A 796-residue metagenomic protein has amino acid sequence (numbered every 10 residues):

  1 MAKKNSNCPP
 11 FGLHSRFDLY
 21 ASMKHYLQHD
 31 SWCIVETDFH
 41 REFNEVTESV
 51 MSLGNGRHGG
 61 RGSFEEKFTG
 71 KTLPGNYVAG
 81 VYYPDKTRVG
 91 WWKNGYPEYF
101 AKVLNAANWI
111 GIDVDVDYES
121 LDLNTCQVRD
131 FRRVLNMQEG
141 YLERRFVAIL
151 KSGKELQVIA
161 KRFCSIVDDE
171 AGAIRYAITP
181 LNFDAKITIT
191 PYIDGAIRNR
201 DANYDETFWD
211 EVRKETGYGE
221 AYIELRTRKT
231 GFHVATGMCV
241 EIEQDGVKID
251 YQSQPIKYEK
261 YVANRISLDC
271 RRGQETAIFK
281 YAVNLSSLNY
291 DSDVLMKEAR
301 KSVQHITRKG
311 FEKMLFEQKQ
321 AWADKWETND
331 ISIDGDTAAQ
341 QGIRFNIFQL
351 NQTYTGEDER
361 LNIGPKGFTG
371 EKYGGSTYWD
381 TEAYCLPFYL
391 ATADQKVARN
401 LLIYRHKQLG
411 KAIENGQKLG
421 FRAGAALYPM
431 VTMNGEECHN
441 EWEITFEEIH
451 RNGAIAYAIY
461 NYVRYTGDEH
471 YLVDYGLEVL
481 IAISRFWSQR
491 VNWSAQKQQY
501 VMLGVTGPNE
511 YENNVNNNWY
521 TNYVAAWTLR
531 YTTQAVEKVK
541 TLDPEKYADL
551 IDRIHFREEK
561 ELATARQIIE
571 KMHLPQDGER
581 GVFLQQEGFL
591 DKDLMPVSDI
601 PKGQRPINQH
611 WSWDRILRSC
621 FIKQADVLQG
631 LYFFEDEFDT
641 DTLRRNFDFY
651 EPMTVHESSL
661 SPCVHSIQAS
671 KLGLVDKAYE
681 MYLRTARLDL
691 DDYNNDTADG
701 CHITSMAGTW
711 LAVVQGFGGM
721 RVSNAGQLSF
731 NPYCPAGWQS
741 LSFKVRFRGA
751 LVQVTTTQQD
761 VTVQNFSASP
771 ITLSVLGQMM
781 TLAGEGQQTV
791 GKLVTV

Functional and structural regions predicted by a protein language model:
S15-Y373, N608-R615: Acidic/polar, glycine-enriched structural segments that form the non-catalytic walls/loops of the carbohydrate-binding
E45-V78, D380, Y384, N434-G435 (+6 more regions): C-terminal capping/lid segments that line or modulate ligand- or cofactor-binding pockets
E98-Q157, T640, R644, E651-P652 (+2 more regions): Non-catalytic C-terminal accessory modules of carbohydrate-active enzymes
I333-Q340, E357-D358, A391-L402, V463-E478 (+4 more regions): Structural helix-adjacent loops and short alpha-helical linkers that scaffold large soluble proteins
Y354-T369, Q395-Y457, V463, H470-L472 (+4 more regions): Helix-terminus loop motifs that line ligand-binding clefts
T369-T377, A426-D474, R485-T564: The feature captures the catalytic groove of carbohydrate-active enzymes
T377-A383, P387-H406, R530, E537 (+1 more regions): Active-site core of glycosidic bond-cleaving carbohydrate-active enzymes
